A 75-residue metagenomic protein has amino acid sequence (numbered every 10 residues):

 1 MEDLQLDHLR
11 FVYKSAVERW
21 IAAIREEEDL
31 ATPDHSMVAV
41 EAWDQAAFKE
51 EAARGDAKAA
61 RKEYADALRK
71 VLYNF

Functional and structural regions predicted by a protein language model:
M1-E18, A47-K49: Short, charge/polar-rich alpha-helical segments
E2-D7, A52, D66-F75: Basic/polar low-complexity intrinsically disordered segments
V17-F48: Short E/K-rich amphipathic alpha-helical oligomerization segments
T32-E41, A57-F75: Long amphipathic alpha-helical coiled-coil segments
